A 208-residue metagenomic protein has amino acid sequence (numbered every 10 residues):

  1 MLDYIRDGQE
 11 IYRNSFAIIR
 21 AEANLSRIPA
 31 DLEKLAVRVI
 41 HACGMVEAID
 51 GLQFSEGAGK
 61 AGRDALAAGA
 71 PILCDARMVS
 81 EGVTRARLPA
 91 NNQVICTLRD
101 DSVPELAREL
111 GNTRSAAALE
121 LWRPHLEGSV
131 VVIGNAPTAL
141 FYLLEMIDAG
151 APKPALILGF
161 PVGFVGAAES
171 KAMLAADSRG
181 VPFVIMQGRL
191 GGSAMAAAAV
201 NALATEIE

Functional and structural regions predicted by a protein language model:
M1-G69: N-terminal nucleotide/polyanion-binding subdomain common to many enzyme families
G8, G51, V132, F160-G163 (+2 more regions): Glycine- and other small-residue-rich loops at beta-strand/loop junctions that grip anionic moieties
R13-R20, V37-I40, K60-R63, S80 (+5 more regions): Predominant activation on well-ordered alpha-helical scaffold segments within soluble catalytic domains
I18-S26, A42-V46, A65-G69, A86 (+4 more regions): Change "in soluble alpha/beta enzymes" to "in soluble alpha/beta proteins
D75, L158-G159, A199: Buried hydrophobic positions in well-ordered alpha/beta secondary-structure cores of metabolic enzymes
A76-I147, A155, G163, K171: Conserved mixed alpha/beta catalytic, RNA-binding, or beta-rich assembly cores of soluble enzyme, regulatory
V165-E208: C-terminal functional extensions of proteins
